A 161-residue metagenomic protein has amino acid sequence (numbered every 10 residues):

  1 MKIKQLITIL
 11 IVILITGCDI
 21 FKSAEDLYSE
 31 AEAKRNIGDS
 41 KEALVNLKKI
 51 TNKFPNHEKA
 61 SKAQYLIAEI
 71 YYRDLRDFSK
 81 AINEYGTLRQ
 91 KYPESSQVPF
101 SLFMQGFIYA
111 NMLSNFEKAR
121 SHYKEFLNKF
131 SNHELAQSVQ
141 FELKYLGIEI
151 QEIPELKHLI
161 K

Functional and structural regions predicted by a protein language model:
K2-L6, L14-K161: Acidic, polar-rich low-complexity tracts and alpha-helical solenoid repeat scaffolds
